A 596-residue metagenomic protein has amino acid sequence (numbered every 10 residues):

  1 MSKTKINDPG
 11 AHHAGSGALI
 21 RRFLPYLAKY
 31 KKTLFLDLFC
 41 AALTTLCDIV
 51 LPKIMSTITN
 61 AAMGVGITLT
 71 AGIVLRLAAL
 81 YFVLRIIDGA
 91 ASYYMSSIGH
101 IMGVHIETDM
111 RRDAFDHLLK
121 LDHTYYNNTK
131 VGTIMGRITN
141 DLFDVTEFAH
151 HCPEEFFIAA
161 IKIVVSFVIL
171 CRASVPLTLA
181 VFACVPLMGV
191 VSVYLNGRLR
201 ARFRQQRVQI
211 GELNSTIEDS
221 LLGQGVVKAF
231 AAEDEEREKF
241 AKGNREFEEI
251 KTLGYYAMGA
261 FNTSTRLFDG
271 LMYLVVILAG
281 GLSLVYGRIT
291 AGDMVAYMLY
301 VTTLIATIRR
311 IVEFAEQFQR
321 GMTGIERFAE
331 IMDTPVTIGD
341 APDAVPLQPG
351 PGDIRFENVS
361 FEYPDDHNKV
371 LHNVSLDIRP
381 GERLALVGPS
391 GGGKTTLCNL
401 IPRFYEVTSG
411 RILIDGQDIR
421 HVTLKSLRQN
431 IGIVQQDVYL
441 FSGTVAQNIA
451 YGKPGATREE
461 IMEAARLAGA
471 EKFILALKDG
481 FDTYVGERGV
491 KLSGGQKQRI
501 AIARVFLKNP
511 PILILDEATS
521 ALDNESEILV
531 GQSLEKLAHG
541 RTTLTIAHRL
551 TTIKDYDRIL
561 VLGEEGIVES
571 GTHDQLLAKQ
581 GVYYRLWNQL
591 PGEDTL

Functional and structural regions predicted by a protein language model:
G10, L19, L27, M95 (+3 more regions): Juxtamembrane loop-to-helix connectors within ABC transporter transmembrane domains
K31-K32, H123-T124, N140-A149, P153 (+10 more regions): An intracellular "coupling" helix at the cytosolic face of ABC transporter transmembrane type-1 domains
L34-Y94, C171-P176, G287-A291: Transmembrane helix-loop-helix hairpins at lipid-water interfaces of multipass membrane proteins, especially the type-1
F39, C47, L51, A91 (+3 more regions): Hydrophobic alpha-helical transmembrane segments of ABC transporter permease domains
F39-C40, L84-G103, E154-I161, A180-Q206 (+5 more regions): Alpha-helical transmembrane segments of multi-pass membrane proteins
M63-G66, T70-R76, I169-A183, L253-E326 (+1 more regions): Helix-loop-helix
A114, L118, V227, F328 (+1 more regions): Helix-loop junctions and hydrophobic alpha-helical segments within the transmembrane domains of large membrane
L347-L596: ABC-type nucleotide-binding domain
